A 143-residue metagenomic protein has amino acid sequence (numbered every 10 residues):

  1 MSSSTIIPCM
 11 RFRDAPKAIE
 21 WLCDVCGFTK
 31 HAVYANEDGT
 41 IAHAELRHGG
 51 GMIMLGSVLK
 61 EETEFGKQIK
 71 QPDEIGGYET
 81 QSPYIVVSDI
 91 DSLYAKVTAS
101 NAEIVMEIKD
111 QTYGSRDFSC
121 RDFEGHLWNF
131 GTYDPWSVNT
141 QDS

Functional and structural regions predicted by a protein language model:
M1-M10, I19-R121, T132-S143: Vicinal oxygen chelate
E124: C-terminal catalytic core of tyrosine-transesterase DNA break-rejoin enzymes
